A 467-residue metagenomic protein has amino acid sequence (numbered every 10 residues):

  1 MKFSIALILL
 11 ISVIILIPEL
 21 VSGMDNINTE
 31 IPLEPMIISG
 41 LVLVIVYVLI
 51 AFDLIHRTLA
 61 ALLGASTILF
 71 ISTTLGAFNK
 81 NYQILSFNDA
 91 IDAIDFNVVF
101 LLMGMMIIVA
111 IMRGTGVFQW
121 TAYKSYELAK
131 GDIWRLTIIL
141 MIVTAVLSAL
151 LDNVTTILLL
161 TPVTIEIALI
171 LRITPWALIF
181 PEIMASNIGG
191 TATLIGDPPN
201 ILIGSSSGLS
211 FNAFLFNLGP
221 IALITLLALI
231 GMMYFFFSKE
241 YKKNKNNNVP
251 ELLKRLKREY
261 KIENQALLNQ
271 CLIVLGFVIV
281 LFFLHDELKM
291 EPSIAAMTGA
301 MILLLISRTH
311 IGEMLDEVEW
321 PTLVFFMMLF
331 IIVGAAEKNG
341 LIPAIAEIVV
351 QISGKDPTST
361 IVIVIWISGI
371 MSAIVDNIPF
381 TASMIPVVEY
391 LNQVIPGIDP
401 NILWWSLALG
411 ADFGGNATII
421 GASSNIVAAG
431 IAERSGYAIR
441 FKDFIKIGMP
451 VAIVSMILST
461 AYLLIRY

Functional and structural regions predicted by a protein language model:
K2-G23, I173-W176, F180, A192-I195 (+3 more regions): Juxtamembrane and boundary regions of transmembrane helices in multi-pass small-molecule transporters and channels
A6-L10, P35-Y47, L54-Q83, D95-I107 (+3 more regions): Hydrophobic mid-bilayer segments of alpha-helices in multi-pass membrane transport proteins, especially secondary
D25-P35, F52-T58, Q83-V98, F211-I221 (+6 more regions): Interfacial loop-to-helix junctions that mark the boundaries of transmembrane helices in multi-pass membrane
I27-L41, I94-I107, A149-I157, T193 (+5 more regions): Structural signature of hydrophobic alpha-helical transmembrane segments
V48-I55, V143-D152, I183-I195, L284-E287 (+2 more regions): Transmembrane alpha-helix interface/packing and boundary motifs in multi-pass membrane proteins, characterized by
Y82-T174, W320-V394, P400: Membrane-embedded alpha-helical segments and adjacent helix-loop junctions characteristic of multi-pass solute
A122, T155-E166, I179, A192-S207 (+4 more regions): Re-entrant/interfacial helical elements at transmembrane boundaries that shape and gate the permeation pathway
L226-H310: Long, contiguous bundles of hydrophobic transmembrane helices that form the permeation core of multi-pass
